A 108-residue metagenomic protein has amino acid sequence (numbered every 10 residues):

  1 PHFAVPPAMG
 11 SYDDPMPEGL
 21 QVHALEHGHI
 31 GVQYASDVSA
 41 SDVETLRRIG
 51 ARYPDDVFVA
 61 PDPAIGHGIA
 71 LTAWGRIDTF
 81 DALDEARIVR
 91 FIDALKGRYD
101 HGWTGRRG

Functional and structural regions predicted by a protein language model:
P1-P7, W103-R106: Intrinsically disordered, low-complexity terminal tails/loops enriched in metal-binding residues
F3-R52: Mid-length scaffold segments of soluble, non-membrane domains
R52-G108: Helix-rich interaction surfaces within compact, conserved domain-sized segments that mediate assembly or partner
